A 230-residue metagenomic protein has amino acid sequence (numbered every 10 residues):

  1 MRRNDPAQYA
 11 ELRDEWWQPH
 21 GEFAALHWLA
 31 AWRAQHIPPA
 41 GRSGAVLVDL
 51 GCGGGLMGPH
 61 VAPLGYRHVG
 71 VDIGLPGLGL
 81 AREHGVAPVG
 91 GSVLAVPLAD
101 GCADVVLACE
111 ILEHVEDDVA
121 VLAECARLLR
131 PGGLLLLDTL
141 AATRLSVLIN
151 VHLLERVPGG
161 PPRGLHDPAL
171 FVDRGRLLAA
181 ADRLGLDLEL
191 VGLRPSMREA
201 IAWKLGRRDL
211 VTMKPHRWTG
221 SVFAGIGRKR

Functional and structural regions predicted by a protein language model:
M1-W17: N-terminal, positively charged/glycine-rich alpha-helical extensions of SAM-dependent methyltransferases
R3, A31, Y66, L170-F171 (+1 more regions): Short, solvent-exposed loop/helix junctions and linker helices that flank or host conserved functional motifs
N4, W32, L56, P76 (+1 more regions): Short Gly/charged-rich anion-binding patches and loops
Q8, H36, H60, R176 (+1 more regions): Amphipathic alpha-helical segments that form well-ordered structural scaffolds and often line/cohere around active
Q18-I37: Conserved SAM-binding loop and adjacent beta-strand
G21-A25, C109, G164-P168: Conserved short-loop catalytic and cofactor-binding motifs
A34-G41, A45-V147, G225-G227: Conserved SAM-binding loop
L80, E116-L128, L134-R228: S-adenosyl-L-methionine-dependent methyltransferase catalytic module, highlighting the catalytic core
